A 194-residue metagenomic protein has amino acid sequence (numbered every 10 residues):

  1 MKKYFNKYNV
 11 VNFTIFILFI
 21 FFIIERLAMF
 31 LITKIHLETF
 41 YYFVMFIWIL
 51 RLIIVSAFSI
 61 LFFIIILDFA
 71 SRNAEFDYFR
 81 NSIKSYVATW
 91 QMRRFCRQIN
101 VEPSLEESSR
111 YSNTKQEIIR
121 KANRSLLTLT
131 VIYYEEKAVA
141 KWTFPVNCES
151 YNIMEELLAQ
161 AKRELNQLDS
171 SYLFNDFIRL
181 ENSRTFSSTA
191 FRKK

Functional and structural regions predicted by a protein language model:
M1-K3, L127-Y133, F174-R179, S188-A190: Generic preference for hydrophobic/aromatic residues in regular secondary structure cores
M1-S85: N-terminal alpha-helical membrane-insertion module
A57-A70, I99-R110, A190-F191: Juxtamembrane/interfacial segments around transmembrane helices
S71-S108: Cytosolic juxtamembrane segments of membrane proteins
I99-L105, Y134-E135, N147-N152: A broad, low-specificity signal for short, low-complexity segments enriched in glycine/proline and polar/charged
L105-V139: An N-terminal amphipathic alpha-helical segment
A140-K194: Cytosol-/stroma-facing membrane-proximal "stalk/adaptor" domains immediately downstream of transmembrane anchors
